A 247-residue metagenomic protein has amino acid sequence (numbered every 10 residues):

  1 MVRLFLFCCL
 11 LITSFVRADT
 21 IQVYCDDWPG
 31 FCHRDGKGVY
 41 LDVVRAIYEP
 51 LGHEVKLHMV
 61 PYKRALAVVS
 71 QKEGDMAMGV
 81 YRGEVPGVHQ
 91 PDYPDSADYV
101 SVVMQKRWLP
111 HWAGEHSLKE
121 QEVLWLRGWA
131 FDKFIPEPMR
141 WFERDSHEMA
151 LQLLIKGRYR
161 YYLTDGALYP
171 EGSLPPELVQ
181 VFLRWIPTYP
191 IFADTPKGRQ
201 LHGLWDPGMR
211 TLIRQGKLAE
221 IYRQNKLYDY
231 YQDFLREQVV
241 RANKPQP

Functional and structural regions predicted by a protein language model:
D19-H33, H111-W129: Short loop->beta-strand "edge-of-pocket" segments that line small-molecule binding or catalytic clefts across diverse
D19-Q90, R144, Q224-N225: Extracytoplasmic small-molecule ligand-binding "clamshell" domains of the periplasmic binding protein/Venus flytrap
C25-D27, A97-V100, L174-D206, R210 (+1 more regions): Periplasmic-binding protein-like
L41-P50, R107-L109, K119-E122, F192-D229: Extended ligand-binding regions for polar small-molecule ligands
E54-P61, P138-L153, Q180: Short beta-strand-to-loop elements that line the ligand-binding cleft of bilobed periplasmic-binding protein-like
H58-K119, G128-F131, V181-L183: Acidic, polar ligand-binding/catalytic clefts
K63-D75, H147-G172: Short helices/loops that flank or line small-molecule/ion binding pockets
W129-S146, R210-P247: Ligand-binding clefts/hinges and TM-proximal coupling segments of bilobed small-molecule sensing domains
